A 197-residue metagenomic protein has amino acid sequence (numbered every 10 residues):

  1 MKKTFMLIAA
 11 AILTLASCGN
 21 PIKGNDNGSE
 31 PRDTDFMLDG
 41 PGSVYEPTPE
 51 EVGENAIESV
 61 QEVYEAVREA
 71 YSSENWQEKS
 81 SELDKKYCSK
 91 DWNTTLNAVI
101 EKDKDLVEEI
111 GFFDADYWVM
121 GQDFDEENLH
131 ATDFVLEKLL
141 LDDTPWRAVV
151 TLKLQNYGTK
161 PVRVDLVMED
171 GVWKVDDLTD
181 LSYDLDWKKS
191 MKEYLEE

Functional and structural regions predicted by a protein language model:
K2-I8: Sec-dependent signal peptide recognition, specifically the positively charged N-region followed immediately by
A11-I12: Repetitive helical segments and hydrophobic/amphipathic motifs
L15-S17: C-terminal motif of bacterial Sec signal peptides marking the signal peptidase cleavage site
G19-P21: Bacterial signal peptide processing site
S29-F36: N-terminal, intrinsically disordered, polar/charged segments of Gram-positive cell-envelope systems that serve as
S43-D114: Core segments of small alpha/beta cavity-forming domains
C88-G158: Surface-exposed, charged secondary-structure patches
L141-R163, E169, V175-E197: Low-complexity, intrinsically disordered terminal/linker segments enriched in charged and Gly/Pro repeats
